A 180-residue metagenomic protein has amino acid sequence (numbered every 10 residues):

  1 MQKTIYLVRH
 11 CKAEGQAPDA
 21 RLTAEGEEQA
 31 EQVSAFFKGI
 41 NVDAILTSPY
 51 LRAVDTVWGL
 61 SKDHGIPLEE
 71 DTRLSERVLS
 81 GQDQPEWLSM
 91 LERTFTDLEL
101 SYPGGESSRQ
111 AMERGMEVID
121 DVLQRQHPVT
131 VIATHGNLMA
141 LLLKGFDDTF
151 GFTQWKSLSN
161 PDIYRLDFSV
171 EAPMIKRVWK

Functional and structural regions predicted by a protein language model:
Q2-E70, R109: Active-site-proximal alpha-helix that buttresses catalytic centers in soluble enzyme cores
I5, Q126-N137: Generic beta-sheet signal
R21, K62-G115: Phosphate-handling substructures
G39-N41, V122-P128: Glycine-rich phosphate-binding loop signature in dinucleotide/nucleotide-binding domains
P49-Y50, R73, A133-N137: Short, well-ordered beta-to-alpha junction loops that form the rim of enzyme active sites and present histidine/acidic
A53-V54, L138-A140: Short, active-site-adjacent cap segments at secondary-structure transitions
G59, L141-G145: Active-site signature of alpha/beta-hydrolase-fold catalytic machinery across serine- and Asp/Cys-nucleophile hydrolases
T149-K176: Domain-level recognition of soluble alpha/beta enzyme cores, biased toward histidine phosphatases/phosphomutases
